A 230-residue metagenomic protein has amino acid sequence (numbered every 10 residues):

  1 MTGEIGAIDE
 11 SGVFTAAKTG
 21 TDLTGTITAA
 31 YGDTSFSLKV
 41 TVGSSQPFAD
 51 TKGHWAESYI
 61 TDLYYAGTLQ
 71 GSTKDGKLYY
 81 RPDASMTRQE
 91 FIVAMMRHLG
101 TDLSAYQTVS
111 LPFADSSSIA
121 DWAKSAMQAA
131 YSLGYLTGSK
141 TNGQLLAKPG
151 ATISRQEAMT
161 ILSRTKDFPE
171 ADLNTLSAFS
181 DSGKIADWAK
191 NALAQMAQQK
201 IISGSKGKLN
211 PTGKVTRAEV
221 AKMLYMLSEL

Functional and structural regions predicted by a protein language model:
M1-S44: Extracytoplasmic soluble-region selector
K39-S58, Q70-I92, M96-K124, L136-Q156 (+3 more regions): Feature responds to low-complexity, polar/acidic, surface-exposed segments characteristic of secreted/exported proteins
I60-L63, M95, A130, L162 (+2 more regions): A short amphipathic alpha-helical interaction element
G67, G134, K200: Phosphate/pyrophosphate-binding loop motifs in nucleotide- or prenyl diphosphate-using proteins
T216-M223: C-terminal/domain-terminus segments
